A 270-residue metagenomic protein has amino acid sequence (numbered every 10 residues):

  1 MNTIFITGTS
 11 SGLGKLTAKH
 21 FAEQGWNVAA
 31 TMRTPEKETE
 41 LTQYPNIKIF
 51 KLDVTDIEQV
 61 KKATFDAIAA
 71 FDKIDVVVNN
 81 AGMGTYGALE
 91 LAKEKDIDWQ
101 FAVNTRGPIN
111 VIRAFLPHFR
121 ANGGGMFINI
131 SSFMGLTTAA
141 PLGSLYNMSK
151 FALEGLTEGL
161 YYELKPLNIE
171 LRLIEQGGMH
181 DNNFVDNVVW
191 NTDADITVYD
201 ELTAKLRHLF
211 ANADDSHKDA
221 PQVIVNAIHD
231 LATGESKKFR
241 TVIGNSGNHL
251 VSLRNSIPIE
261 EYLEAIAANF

Functional and structural regions predicted by a protein language model:
S10-S11: Conserved glycine-rich cofactor-binding loop
L52-K62, E94: The beta1-alpha1 cofactor-binding region of Rossmann-like NAD(H)/NADP(H)-dependent oxidoreductases
D66-N79, T85: A glycine-rich helix->loop->beta "capping" turn within Rossmann-like NAD(P)(H)-dependent oxidoreductase domains
A88-L89, D96-D98: Substrate-binding pocket helix/loop in short-chain dehydrogenase/reductase
I112, S149: Active-site helix of classical SDR
S132: Residue(s) in the substrate-gating loop at a strand-loop-helix junction that position the organic substrate next
E163, L167-N212: C-terminal beta-strand-loop-alpha-helix "lid" module of Rossmann-like NAD(P)-dependent dehydrogenases
